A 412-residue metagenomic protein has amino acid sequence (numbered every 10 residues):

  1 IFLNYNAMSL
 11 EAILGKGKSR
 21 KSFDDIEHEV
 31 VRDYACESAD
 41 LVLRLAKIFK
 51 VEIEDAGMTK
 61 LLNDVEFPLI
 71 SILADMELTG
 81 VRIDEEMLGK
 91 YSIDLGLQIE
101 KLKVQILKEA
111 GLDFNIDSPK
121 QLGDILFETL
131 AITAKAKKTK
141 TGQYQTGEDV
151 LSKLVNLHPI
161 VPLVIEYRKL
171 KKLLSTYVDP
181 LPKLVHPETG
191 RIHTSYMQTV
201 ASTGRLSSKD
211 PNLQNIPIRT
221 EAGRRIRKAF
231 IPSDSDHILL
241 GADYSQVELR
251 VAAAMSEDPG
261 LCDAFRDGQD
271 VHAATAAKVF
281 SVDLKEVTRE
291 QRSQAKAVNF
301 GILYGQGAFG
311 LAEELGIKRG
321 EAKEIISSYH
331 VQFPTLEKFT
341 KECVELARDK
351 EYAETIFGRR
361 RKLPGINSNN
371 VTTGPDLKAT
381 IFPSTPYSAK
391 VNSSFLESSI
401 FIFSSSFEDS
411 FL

Functional and structural regions predicted by a protein language model:
I1-E221, I231, D236-I238, S245-E248 (+6 more regions): Conserved "right-hand" nucleotidyltransferase catalytic core of DNA-directed polymerases
L10-K18, I218-G223, D267-A274, I366 (+1 more regions): Flexible glycine/proline-rich, aromatic-decorated loop/lid segments
L78, T189, H193, Q198-A201 (+3 more regions): Conserved catalytic core of nucleic-acid polymerases
I116, A264-R266, S384: Conserved, non-catalytic sequence blocks in retroelement Pol enzymes and Pol-derived host proteins
I132-A136, S256-D267: Cytochrome P450 catalytic domain signature, combining two hallmark sequence patches
R227-A252, D263-K296: Conserved catalytic alpha/beta cores of large enzymes that bind or transform nucleotide phosphates and polynucleotides
S393-S394, S398-S399, S404-S406, S410: Intrinsically disordered, low-complexity segments enriched in small polar residues
